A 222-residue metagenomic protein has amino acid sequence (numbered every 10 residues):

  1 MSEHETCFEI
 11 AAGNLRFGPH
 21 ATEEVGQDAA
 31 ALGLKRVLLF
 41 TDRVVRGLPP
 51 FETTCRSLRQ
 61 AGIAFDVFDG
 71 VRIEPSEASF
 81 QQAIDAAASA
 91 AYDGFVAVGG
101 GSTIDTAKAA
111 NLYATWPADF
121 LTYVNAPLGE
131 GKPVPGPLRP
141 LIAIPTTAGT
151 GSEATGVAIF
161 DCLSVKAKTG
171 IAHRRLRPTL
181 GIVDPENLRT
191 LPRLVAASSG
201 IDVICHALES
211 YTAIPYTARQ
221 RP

Functional and structural regions predicted by a protein language model:
M1-G94: ATP/NTP phosphate-donor binding region
N14-G18, R46, R72-P75, G99-S102 (+4 more regions): Catalytic cores of large soluble enzymes that bind and process phosphate-bearing ligands
H20, E24, L32, P49 (+6 more regions): Conserved active-site and cofactor/substrate-binding residues in soluble primary-metabolism enzymes
E24, R46-G47, A148-G151, L188-T190 (+1 more regions): Short, acidic Gly/Pro/Ser/Thr-rich loop/turn segments
A29, L58, G62, A87 (+2 more regions): Structural signal for hydrophobic packing residues in well-ordered secondary-structure cores of soluble enzyme domains
A78-V183: Glycine/threonine-rich beta-strand-loop-alpha-helix active-site module that forms ligand/phosphate-binding
V157-P222: Carboxylate- and glycine-rich phosphate/diphosphate-binding segment that chelates Mg2+/Mn2+
